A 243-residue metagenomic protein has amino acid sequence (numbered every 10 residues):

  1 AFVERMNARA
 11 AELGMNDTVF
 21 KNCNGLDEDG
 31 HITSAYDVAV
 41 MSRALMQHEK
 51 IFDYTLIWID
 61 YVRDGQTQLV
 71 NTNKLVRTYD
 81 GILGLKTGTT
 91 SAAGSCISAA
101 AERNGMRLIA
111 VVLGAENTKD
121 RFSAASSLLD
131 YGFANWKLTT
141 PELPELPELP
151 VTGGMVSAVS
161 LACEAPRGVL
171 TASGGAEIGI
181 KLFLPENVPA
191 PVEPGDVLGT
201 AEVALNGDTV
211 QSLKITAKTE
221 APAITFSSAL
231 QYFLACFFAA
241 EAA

Functional and structural regions predicted by a protein language model:
A1-T18: Short, charged, amphipathic alpha-helices and their helix-cap/turn boundaries
M15-V19, D27-A243: Domain-terminus/edge residues, biased toward the C-terminal soluble/receptor-binding domains of extracytoplasmic
